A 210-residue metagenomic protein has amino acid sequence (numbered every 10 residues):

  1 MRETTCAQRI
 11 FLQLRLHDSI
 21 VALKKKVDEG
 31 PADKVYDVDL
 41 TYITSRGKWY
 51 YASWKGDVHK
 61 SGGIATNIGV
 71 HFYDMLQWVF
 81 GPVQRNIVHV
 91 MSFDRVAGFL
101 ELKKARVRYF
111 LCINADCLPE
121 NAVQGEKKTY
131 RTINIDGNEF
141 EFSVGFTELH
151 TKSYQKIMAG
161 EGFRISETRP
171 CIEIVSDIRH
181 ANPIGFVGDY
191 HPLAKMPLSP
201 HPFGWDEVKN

Functional and structural regions predicted by a protein language model:
M1-T4: Acidic (Asp/Glu)-rich catalytic clusters
C6-R9, L14-Q84: Predominantly a Rossmann-like dinucleotide-binding segment in NAD(P)-dependent oxidoreductases
L12-R15, V90, F146: Structured beta->alpha junctions
K26, G30, P82, N86 (+2 more regions): Phosphate/oxyanion-binding loops and surfaces in catalytic or ligand/nucleic-acid-binding neighborhoods
K48-L118, S166-E173, A194-M196: Rossmann-like dinucleotide-binding domain that binds NAD(P)(H)
V96-E148: C-terminal substrate-binding/catalytic lobe of Rossmann-fold NAD(P)-dependent oxidoreductases
L149-Q155: Conserved C-terminal active-site "lid" loop/helix of NAD(P)H-dependent oxidoreductases that clamps the redox cofactor
Q155-N210: C-terminal helix-rich "cap/oligomerization" subdomain common to oxidoreductases
